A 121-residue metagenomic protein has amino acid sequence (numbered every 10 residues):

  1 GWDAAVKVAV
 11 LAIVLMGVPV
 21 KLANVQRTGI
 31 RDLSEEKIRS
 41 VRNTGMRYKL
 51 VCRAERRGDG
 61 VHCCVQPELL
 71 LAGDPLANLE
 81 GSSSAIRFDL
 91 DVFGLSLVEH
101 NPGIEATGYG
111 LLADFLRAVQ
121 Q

Functional and structural regions predicted by a protein language model:
G1-N78, S83-A85: Substrate-binding/catalytic subdomain of NAD(P)-dependent oxidoreductase enzymes
G73-Q121: ATP-dependent carboxylate/acyl-activation modules
